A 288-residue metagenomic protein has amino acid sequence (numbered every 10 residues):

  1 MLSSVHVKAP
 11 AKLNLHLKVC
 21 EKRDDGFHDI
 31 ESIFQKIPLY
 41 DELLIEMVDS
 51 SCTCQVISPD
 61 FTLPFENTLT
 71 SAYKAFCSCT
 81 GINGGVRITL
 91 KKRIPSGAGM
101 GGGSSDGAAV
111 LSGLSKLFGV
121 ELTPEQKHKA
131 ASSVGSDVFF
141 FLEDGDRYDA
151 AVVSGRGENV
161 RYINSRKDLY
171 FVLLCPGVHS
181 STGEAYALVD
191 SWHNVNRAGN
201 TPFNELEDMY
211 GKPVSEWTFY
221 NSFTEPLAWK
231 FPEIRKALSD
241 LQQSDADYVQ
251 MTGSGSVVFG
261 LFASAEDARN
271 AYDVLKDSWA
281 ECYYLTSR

Functional and structural regions predicted by a protein language model:
M1-A98, K116-E125, D146, A150 (+1 more regions): ATP-binding N-lobe of GHMP and related small-molecule kinases
S32-F34, H128, E158-N164: A generic local secondary-structure boundary/capping motif
F34-I37, A131, L241, L275: Hydrophobic C-terminal alpha-helix "anchor/cap" residues
D49-L63, V110, S132, G211-Y220: Short, basic/glycine-rich phosphate-binding loops at helix/coil junctions that contact nucleotide phosphates
C54, E143, R147-Y248, A263-R288: Conserved, helical-rich catalytic subdomain that frames metal- and/or nucleotide-binding sites in enzyme alpha/beta
T89-F118, S136, D247-F262: Glycine/serine-rich anion-binding loops at beta->alpha junctions that coordinate negatively charged ligand groups
L111-R156: Contiguous, small/hydrophobic- and glycine-enriched helical/loop subdomains that border and often "cap" functional
